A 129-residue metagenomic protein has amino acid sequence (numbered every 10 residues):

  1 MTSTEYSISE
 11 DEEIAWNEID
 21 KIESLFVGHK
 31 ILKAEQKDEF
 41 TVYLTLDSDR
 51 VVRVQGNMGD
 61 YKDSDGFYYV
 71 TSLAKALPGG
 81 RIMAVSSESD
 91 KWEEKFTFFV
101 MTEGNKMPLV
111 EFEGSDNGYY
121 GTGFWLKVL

Functional and structural regions predicted by a protein language model:
T2-L129: Surface-exposed, interaction-prone regions used to assemble/regulate multi-protein complexes
